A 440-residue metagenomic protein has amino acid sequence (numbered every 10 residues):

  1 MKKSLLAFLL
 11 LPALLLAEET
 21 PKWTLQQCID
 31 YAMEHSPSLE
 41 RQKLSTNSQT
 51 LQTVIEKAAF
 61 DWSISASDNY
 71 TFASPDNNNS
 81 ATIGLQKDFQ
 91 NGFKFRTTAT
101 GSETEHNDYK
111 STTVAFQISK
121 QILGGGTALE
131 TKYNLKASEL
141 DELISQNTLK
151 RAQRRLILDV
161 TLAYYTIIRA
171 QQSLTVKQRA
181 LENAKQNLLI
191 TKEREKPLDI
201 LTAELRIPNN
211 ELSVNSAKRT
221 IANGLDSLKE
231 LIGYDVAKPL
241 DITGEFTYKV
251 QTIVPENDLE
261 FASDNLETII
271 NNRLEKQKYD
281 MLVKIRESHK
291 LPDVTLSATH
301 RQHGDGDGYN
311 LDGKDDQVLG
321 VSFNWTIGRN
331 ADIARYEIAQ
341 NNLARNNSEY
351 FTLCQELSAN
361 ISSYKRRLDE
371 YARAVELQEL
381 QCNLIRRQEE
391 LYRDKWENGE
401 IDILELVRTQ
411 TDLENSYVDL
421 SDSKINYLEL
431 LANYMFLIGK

Functional and structural regions predicted by a protein language model:
M1-S4: Positively charged n-region of N-terminal signal peptides that target proteins for export
L9-A17: Hydrophobic h-region of N-terminal signal peptides that target proteins for export in Gram-negative bacteria
A17, W23, L140, Q146-F261 (+7 more regions): Periplasmic alpha-helical coiled-coil/stalk elements that build and connect Gram-negative outer-membrane
A17-S80, T127-Y133, E139, Q146 (+7 more regions): Bacterial Sec-pathway N-terminal export signals of envelope proteins
E40-L44, K57, Q90-Y109, I122-T148 (+6 more regions): Sec/SRP-type N-terminal targeting helices
S65-K120, T243-T252, K284, S297-E337: Small/polar, glycine/serine/threonine/aspartate-rich low-complexity segments that form flexible
L291-T295, T299-Q302, G313-S322, S363 (+2 more regions): Exposed, low-structure sequence patches enriched in small/polar residues
E397-D422: Short terminal targeting/anchoring segments
